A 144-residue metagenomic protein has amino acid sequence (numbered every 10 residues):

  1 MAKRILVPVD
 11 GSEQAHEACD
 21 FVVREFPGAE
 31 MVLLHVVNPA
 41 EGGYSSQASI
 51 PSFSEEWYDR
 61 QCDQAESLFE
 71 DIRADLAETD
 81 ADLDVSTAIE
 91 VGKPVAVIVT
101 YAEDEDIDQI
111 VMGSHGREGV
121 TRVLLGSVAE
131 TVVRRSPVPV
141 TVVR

Functional and structural regions predicted by a protein language model:
M1-L6, H16, F21, L124 (+2 more regions): Terminal disorder- and signal-encoded targeting elements
K3-S49: Small/aliphatic-rich secondary-structure junction motif
H16-R24, E70, V99, E103: Amphipathic, non-transmembrane alpha-helical secondary structure
S52-S67: A short acidic, glycine-rich active-site loop that binds or catalyzes chemistry on phosphate/adenosine moieties
A74-I110: Structural beta-alpha unit
D104-R144: Gly/Ser-rich helix-loop-strand patches that form or flank binding pockets for ribonucleotide-derived cofactors
